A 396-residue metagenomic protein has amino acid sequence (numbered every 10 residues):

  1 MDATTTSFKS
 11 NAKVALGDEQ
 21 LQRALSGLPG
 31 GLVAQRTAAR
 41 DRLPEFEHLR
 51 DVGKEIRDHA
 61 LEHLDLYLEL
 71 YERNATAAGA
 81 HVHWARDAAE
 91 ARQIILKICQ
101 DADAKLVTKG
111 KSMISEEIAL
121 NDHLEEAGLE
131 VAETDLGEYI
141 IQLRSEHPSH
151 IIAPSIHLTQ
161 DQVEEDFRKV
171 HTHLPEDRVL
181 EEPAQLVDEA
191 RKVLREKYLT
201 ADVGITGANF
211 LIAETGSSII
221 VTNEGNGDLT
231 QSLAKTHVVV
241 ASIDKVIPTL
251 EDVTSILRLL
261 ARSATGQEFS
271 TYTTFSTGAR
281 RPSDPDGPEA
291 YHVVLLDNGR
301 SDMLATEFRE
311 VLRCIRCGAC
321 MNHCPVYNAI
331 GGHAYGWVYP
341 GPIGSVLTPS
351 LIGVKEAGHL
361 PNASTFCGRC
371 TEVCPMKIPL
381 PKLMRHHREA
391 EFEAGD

Functional and structural regions predicted by a protein language model:
M1-F308: The feature marks the mature, well-folded catalytic cores of soluble enzymes
D65, A85, A89, D188 (+6 more regions): Conserved structured core elements
L70, N74, A78, I94-I98 (+10 more regions): Generic, well-ordered alpha-helical scaffold segments in large soluble proteins
P248-L250, A264-F269, N322, A329 (+1 more regions): Acidic/polar loop patches that form or flank catalytic/metal-binding clefts of enzymes that bind anionic ligands
S283-V311, V326-D396: Ferredoxin-type iron-sulfur electron-transfer modules in oxidoreductases and energy-metabolism complexes
